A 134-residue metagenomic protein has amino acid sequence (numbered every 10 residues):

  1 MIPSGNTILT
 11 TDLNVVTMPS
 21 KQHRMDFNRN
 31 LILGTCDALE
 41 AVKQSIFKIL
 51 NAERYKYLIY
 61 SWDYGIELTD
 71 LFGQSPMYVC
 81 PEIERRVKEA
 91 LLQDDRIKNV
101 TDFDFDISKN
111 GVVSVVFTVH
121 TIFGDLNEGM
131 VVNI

Functional and structural regions predicted by a protein language model:
M1-E84, T101, D106-I134: Immediate N-terminus of the mature polypeptide
V87, L91-F103: Short acidic amphipathic segments
